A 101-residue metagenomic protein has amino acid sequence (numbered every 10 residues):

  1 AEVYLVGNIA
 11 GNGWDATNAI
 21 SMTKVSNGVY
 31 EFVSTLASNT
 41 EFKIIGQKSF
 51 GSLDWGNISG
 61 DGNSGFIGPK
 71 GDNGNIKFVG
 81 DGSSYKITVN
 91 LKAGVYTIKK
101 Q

Functional and structural regions predicted by a protein language model:
A1-Q101: Insoluble glucan recognition modules
